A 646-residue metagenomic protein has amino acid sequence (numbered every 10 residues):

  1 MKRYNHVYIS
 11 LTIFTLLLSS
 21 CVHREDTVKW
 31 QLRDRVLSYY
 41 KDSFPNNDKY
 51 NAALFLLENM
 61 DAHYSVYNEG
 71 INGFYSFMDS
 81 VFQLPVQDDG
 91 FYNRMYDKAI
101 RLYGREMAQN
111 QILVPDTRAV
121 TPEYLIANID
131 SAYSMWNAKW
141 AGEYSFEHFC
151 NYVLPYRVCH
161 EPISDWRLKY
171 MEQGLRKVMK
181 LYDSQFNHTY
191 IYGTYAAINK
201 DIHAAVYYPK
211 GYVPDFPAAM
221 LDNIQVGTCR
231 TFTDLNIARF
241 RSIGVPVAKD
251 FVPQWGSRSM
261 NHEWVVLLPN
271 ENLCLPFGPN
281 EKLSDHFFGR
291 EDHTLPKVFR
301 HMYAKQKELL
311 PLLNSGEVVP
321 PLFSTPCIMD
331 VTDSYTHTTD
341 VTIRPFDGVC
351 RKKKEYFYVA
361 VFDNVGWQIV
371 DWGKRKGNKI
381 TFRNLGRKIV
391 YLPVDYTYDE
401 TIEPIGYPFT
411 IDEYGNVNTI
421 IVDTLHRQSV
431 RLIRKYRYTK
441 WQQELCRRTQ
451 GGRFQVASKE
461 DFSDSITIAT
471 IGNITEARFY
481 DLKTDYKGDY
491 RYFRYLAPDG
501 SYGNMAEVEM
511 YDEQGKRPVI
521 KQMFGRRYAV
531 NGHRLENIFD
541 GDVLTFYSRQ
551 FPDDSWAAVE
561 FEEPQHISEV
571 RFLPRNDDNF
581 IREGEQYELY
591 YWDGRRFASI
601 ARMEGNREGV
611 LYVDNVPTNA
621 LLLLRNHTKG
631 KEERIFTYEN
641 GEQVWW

Functional and structural regions predicted by a protein language model:
L18-S20: C-terminal motif of bacterial Sec signal peptides marking the signal peptidase cleavage site
H23-T27, L32-D34, K180-D201, P209-A219 (+1 more regions): Hydrophobic/aromatic-rich core segments of domains that either
E25-V36, D42-I224, S259-M260: Secondary-structure boundary elements
Y208-K210, S242, P253-R258, L267-I405 (+5 more regions): His-Asp-centered catalytic microenvironments across diverse enzyme cores, prominently the transglutaminase-like
V370-R375, T470-T475, A601-G605: Short beta-strand segments within Ig-like beta-sandwich modules, predominantly Fibronectin type-III
G377-N384, R478-D485, V559, E608-V616: Exposed aromatic-hydrophobic patches
G386-I389, D485-D499, D614-T628: Noncatalytic modules at the cell exterior or secretory-pathway interfaces, chiefly beta-strand-rich lectin/adhesion
T424-D489, G500-E569, L573-R582, Y587 (+1 more regions): Disordered, acidic Ser/Thr/Pro-rich linker "stalks" and the adjacent N-terminal cap of the next globular domain
